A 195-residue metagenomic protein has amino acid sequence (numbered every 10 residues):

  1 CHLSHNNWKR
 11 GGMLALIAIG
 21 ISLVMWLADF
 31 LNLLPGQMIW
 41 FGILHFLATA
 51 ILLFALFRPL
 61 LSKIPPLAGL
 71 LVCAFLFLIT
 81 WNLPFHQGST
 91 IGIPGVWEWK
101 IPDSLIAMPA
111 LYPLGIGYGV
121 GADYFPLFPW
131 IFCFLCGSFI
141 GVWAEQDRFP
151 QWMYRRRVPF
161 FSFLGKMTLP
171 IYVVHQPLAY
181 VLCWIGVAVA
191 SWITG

Functional and structural regions predicted by a protein language model:
C1-G195: Alpha-helical transmembrane segments and their immediate juxtamembrane cytosolic regions
